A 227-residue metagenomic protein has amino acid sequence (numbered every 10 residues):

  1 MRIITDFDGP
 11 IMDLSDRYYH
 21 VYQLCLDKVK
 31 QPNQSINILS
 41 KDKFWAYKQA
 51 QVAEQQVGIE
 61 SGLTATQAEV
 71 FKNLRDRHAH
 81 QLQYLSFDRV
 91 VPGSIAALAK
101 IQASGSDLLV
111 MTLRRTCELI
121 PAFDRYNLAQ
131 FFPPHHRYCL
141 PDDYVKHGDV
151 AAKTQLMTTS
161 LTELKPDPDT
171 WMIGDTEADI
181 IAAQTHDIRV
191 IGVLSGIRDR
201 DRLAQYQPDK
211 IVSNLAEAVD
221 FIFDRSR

Functional and structural regions predicted by a protein language model:
M1-P92: N-terminal helical cap/lid subdomain that shapes the substrate entry/recognition surface in HAD-like hydrolases
V21, Q56, E118-P121, A182 (+2 more regions): Phosphate- and divalent-cation-binding pockets in alpha/beta enzyme and binding domains that engage nucleotide-derived
H80-V110, T116-I120: Short, acidic loop-to-helix structural element flanking the phosphoryl-transfer center in phosphate-processing enzymes
L98-Q102, L161, I180-Q184: Surface-exposed amphipathic alpha-helices with a cationic face
S104-S106, T162-D169, R225-S226: Glycine-rich phosphate-binding loop signature in dinucleotide/nucleotide-binding domains
T116-W171, T185, R202: Substrate-recognition "cap/lid" segment bordering the active-site pocket of phosphatases
Y138-C139, K210-N214: Short acidic-hydrophobic, aromatic-tinged amphipathic segments that line or gate anion-handling sites
W171-K210: Acidic, Mg2+-coordinating phosphoryl-transfer loop and its flanking beta/alpha structural elements, shared across
